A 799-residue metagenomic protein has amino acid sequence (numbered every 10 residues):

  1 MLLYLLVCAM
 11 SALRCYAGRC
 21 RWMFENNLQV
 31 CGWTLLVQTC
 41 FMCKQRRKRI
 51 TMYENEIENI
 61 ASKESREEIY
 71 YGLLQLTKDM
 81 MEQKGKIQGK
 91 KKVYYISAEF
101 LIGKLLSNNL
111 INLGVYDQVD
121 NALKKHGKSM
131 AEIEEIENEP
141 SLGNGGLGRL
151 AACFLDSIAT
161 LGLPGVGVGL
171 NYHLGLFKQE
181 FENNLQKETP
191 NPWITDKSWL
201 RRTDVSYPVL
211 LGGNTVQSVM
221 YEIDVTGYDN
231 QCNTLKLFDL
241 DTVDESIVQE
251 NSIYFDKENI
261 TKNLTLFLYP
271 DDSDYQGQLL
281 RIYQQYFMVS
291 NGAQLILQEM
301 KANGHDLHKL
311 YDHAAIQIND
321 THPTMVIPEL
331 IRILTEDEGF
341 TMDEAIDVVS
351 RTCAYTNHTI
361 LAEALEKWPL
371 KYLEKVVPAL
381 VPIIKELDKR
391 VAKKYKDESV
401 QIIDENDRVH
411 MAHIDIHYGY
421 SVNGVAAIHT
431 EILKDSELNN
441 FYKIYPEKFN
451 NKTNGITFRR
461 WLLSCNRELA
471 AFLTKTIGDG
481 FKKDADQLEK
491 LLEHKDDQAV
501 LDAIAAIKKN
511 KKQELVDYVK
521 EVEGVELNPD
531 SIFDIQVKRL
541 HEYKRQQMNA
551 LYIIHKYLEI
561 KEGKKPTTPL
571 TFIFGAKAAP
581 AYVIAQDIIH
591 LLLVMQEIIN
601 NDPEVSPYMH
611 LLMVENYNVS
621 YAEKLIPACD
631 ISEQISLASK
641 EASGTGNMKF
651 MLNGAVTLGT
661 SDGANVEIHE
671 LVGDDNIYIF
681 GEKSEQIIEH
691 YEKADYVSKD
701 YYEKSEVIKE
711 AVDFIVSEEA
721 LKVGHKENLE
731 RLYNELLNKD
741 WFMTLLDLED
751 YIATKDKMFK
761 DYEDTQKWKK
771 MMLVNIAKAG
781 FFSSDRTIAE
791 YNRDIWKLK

Functional and structural regions predicted by a protein language model:
M1-S11: Hydrophobic alpha-helical signal peptides and transmembrane signal-/tail-anchor segments that drive secretory-pathway
Y4, N26-N27: Intrinsic-disorder-associated, low-complexity terminal segments enriched in Asp/Asn/His/Tyr and depleted of Lys/Arg
C8, C15, C20, C31 (+1 more regions): Cysteine-centered motifs
L28, L36-K799: A conserved ligand/cofactor-binding region detector
